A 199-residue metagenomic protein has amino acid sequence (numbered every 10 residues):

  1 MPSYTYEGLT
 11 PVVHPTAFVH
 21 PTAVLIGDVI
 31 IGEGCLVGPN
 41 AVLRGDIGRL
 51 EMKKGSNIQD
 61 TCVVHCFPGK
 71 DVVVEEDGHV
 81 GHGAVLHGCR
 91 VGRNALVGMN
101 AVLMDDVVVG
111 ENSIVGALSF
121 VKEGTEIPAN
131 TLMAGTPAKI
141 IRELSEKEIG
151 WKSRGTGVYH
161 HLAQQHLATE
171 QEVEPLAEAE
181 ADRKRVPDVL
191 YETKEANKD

Functional and structural regions predicted by a protein language model:
M1-G8, V12, D46, K54 (+5 more regions): Glycine-rich hexapeptide-repeat left-handed beta-helix
G8, V13-C66: A positional/architectural concept
